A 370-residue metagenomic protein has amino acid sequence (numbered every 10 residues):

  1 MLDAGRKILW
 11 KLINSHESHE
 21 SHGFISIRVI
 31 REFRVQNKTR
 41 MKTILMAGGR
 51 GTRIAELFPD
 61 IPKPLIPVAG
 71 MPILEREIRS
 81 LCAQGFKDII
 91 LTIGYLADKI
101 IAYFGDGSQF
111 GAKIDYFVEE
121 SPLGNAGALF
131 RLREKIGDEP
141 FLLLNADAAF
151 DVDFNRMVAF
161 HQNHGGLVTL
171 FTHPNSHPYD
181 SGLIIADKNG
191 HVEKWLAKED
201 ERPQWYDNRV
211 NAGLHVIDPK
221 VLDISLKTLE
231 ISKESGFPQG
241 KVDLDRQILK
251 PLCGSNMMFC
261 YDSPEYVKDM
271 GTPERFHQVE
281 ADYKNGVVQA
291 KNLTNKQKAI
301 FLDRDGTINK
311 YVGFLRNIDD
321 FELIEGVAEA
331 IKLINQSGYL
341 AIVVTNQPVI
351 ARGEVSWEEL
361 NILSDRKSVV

Functional and structural regions predicted by a protein language model:
M1-R34, L333: Short, low-complexity, charge-dense intrinsically disordered segments
R40-I101, D319, E325: N-terminal glycine-rich phosphate-binding loop and ensuing alpha1 helix
F86, P140-L144, A149, N155-Q162 (+2 more regions): Catalytic-core segments of class I nucleotidyltransferases/pyrophosphorylases that form NMP-activated intermediates
T92, V327, I331-L360: Substrate-recognition element of Asp-dependent hydrolases with the DxDx(T/V) motif
I101-A102, G107-K188, V216, S225-L226: Conserved beta-loop-beta/alpha segment of the NTase-like Rossmann-fold superfamily that binds/positions NTPs
Q297-I342: Active-site neighborhood of HAD-like aspartate-dependent phosphohydrolases
V369-V370: Conserved small/polar residues in nucleotide/adenosyl-binding loops
